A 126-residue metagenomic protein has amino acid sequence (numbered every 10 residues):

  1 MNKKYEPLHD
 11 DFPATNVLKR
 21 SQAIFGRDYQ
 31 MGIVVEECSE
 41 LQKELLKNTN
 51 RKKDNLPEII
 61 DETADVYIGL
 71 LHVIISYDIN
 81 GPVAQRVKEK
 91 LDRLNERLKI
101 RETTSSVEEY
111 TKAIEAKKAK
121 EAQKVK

Functional and structural regions predicted by a protein language model:
M1-K126: Flexible "arm" and connector segments at domain edges
